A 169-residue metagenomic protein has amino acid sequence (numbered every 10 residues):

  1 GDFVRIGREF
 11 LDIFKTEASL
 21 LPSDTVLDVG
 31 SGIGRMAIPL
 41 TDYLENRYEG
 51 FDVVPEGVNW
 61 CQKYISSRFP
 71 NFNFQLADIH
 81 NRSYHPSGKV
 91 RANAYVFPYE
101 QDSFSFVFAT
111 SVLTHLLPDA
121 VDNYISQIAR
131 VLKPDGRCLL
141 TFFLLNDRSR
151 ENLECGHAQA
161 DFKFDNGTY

Functional and structural regions predicted by a protein language model:
G1-E17, R35-P39, L44-E45, F51-V96 (+2 more regions): Class I (Rossmann-like) S-adenosyl-L-methionine-dependent methyltransferase catalytic domain, capturing the SAM-binding
S23-G32, E49: Conserved class I S-adenosyl-L-methionine
T25, G136-R137: Short glycine-centered segments of the SAM/dcSAM-binding site in methyltransferase folds
F108: A conserved beta-strand element that flanks and buttresses the S-adenosyl-L-methionine
S111-V112: Short catalytic micro-motifs in class I SAM-dependent methyltransferases
L117-P118: Helix-capping/helix-break motifs at membrane-protein junctions, especially on the cytosolic side just before or after
D122-P134: A short glycine-rich, Lys/Arg-flanked "PGG" loop and its adjoining helix->strand segment in the class I
